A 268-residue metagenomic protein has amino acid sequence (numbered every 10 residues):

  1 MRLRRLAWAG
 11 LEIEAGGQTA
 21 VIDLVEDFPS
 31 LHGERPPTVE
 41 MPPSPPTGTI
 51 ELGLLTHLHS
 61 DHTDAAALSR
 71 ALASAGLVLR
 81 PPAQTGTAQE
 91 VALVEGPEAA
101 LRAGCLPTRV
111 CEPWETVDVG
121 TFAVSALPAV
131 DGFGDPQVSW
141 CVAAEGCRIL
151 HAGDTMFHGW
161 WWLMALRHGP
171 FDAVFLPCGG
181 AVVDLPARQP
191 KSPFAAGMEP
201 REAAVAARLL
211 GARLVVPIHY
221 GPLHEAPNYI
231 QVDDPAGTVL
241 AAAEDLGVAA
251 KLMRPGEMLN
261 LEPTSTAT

Functional and structural regions predicted by a protein language model:
M1-V21, V25-T38, I230, A242-D245 (+1 more regions): Zn-dependent metallo-beta-lactamase
L6-A15, E115-D172, P193-F194, E202: Catalytic core of the metallo-beta-lactamase
A15-L54, L58, A65-R70, R80 (+3 more regions): Pre-active-site segment of Zn-dependent metallo-hydrolases
V21-D23, T49-D61, L79-P82, L150-T155 (+3 more regions): Active-site neighborhood of phospho(di)ester-bond hydrolases with catalytic His/Asp-centered motifs
D27-P29, H59-T63, T85-Q89, P113-D118 (+5 more regions): Active-site environment of divalent metal-dependent phosphoester hydrolases
D64-S74, E90-E98, E225-P235: Metal-dependent catalytic neighborhoods of phosphoester/phosphodiester hydrolases
P82-C147, T238-A267: Metallo-beta-lactamase
A83-T85, G159-E257: Cap/insert and terminal regions of metallo-dependent hydrolase folds
